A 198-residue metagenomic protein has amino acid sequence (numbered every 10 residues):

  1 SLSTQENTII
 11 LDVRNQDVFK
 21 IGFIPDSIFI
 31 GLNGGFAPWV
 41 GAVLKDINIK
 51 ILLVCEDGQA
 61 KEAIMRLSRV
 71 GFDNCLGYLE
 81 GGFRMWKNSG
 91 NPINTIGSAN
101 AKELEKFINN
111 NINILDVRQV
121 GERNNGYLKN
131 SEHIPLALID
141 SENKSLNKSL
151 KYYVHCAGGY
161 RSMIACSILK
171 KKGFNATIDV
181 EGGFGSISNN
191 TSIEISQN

Functional and structural regions predicted by a protein language model:
S1-E6, N15-F19: C-terminal accessory/connector segments of nucleic-acid motor ATPases
Q16-N198: Rhodanese-like catalytic fold shared by cysteine-dependent sulfurtransferases and DSP/PTP-type phosphatases
